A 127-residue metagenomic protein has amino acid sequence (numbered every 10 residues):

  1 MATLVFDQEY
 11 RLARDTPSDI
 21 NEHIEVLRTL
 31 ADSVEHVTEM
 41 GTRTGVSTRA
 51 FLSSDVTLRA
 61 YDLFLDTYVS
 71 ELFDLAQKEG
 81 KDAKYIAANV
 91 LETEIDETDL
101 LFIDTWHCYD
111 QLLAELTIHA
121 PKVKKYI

Functional and structural regions predicted by a protein language model:
M1-D7: N-terminal, positively charged/glycine-rich alpha-helical extensions of SAM-dependent methyltransferases
E9-I127: S-adenosylmethionine/decaboxylated-SAM
